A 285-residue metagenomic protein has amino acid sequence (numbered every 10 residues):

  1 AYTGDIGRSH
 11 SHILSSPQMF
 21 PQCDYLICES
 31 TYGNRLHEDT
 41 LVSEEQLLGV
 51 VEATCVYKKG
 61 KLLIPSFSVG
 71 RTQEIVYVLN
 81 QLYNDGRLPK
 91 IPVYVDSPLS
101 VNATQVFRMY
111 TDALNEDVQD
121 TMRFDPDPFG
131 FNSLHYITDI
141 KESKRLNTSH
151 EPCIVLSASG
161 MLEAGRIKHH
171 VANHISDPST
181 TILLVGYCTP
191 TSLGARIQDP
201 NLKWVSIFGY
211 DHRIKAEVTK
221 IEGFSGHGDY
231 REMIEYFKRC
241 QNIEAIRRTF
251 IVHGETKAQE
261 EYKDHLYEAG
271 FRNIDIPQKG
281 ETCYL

Functional and structural regions predicted by a protein language model:
A1-P92: His/Asp/Glu-rich metal-coordinating catalytic cores of metallo-dependent phosphodiesterases/hydrolases acting on
G4-I6, S30-Y32, F67-V69, P98-L99 (+4 more regions): Active-site metal-binding loops of divalent metal-dependent hydrolases
H10-H12, R35-E38, Q73-E74, A103-Q105 (+3 more regions): Short helix/loop capping segments that flank catalytic or ligand/cofactor-binding pockets
L63, V93, R248-V252: Short glycine-rich phosphate-binding loop at a beta-alpha junction
G70-R71, P92-M109: Short, conserved secondary-structure transition motifs
Q81-N84, R123-L285: C-terminal regulatory/interaction regions
V106-L114, M233-Y236: Short, surface-exposed amphipathic charged segments that create phosphate/polyanion-binding patches used for binding
T111-D125: A polyampholytic, Gly/Pro-enriched intrinsically disordered region
